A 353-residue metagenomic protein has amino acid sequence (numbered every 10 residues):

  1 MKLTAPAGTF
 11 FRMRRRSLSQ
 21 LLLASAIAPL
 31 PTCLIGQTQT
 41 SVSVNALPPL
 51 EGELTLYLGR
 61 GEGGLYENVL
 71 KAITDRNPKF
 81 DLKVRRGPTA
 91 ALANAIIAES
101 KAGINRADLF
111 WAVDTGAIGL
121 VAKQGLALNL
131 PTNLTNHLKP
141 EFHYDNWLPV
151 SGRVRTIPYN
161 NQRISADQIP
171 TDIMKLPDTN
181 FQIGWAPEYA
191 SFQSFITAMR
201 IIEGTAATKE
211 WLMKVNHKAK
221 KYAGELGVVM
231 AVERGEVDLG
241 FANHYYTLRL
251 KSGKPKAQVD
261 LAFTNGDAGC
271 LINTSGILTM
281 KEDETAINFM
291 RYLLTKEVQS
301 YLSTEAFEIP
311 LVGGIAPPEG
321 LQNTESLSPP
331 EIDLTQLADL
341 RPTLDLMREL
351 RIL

Functional and structural regions predicted by a protein language model:
M1-T32: N-terminal secretory signal peptides
S41-L50, T55, G59-D81, I157 (+1 more regions): Short, polar/charged alpha-helical segment
P49-L50, G59-E67, G87-A90, N105-V237: Extracytoplasmic ligand-binding site segments that recognize negatively charged/polar headgroups
G116-L120, D238-Q258: A ligand-binding cleft/hinge motif common to bilobed small-molecule-binding domains
H137-P140, R153, L212-V215, K221-Y222 (+1 more regions): Periplasmic-binding protein-like
T156-R163, A198-I201, L271-T285, L293 (+1 more regions): A bilobed periplasmic-binding-protein/Venus flytrap-type ligand-binding module shared by bacterial periplasmic
I183-A186, L293-I315: Periplasmic-binding protein-like
P310-L353: An extracytoplasmic/periplasmic, membrane-proximal ligand-sensing/linker region
